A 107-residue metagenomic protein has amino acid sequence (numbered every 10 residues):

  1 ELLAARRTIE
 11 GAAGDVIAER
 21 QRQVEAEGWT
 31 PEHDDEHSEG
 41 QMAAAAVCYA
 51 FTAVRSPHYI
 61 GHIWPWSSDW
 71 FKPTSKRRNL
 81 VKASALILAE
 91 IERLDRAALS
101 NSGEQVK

Functional and structural regions predicted by a protein language model:
E1-E27, H37-G40, R77-K107: Flexible loop/turn and low-complexity linker elements, especially glycine-anchored beta turns and charged/proline-rich
E27, E32-P73: Short, contiguous, well-structured surface segments enriched in hydrophobic/aromatic residues
